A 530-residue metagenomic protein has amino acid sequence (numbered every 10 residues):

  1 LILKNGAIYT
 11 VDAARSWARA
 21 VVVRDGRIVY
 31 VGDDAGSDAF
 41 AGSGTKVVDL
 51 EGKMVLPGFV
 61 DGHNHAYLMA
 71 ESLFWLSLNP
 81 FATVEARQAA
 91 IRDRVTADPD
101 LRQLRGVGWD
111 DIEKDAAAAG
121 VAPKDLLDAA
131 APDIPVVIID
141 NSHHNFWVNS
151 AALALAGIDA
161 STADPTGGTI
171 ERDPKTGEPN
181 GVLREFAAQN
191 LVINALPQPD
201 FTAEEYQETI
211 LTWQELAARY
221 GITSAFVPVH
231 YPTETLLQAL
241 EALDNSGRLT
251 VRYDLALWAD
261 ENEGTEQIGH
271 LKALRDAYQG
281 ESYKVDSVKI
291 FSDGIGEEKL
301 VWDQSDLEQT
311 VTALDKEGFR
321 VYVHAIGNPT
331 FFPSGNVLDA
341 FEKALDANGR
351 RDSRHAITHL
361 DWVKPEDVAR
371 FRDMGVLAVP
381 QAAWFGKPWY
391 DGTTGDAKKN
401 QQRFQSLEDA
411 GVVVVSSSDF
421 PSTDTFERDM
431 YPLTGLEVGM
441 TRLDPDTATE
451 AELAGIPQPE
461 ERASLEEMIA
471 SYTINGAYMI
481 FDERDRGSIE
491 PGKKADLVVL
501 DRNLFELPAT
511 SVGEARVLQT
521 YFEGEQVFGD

Functional and structural regions predicted by a protein language model:
L1-K4, Y9, A13-H270, K284-T330 (+4 more regions): Divalent metal-binding segments
T45, M374-V376, V412: A short helix->loop->beta-strand "cap" motif at the edges of active sites that frequently abuts
H65, G280-G294, G375-W384, T441: Non-cysteine beta-strand/loop elements that form the S-adenosyl-L-methionine
L126, Q238-A242, N336, A340 (+2 more regions): A short acidic, amphipathic alpha-helical/loop segment
T312-Y322, T330-H355, L360, P365 (+4 more regions): His/Asp/Glu-enriched, well-ordered alpha-helical/loop segment that forms or immediately abuts the divalent-metal
A509, D530: Short, solvent-exposed loop/beta-turn-alpha elements that line the ligand-binding surface or hinge of extracytoplasmic
